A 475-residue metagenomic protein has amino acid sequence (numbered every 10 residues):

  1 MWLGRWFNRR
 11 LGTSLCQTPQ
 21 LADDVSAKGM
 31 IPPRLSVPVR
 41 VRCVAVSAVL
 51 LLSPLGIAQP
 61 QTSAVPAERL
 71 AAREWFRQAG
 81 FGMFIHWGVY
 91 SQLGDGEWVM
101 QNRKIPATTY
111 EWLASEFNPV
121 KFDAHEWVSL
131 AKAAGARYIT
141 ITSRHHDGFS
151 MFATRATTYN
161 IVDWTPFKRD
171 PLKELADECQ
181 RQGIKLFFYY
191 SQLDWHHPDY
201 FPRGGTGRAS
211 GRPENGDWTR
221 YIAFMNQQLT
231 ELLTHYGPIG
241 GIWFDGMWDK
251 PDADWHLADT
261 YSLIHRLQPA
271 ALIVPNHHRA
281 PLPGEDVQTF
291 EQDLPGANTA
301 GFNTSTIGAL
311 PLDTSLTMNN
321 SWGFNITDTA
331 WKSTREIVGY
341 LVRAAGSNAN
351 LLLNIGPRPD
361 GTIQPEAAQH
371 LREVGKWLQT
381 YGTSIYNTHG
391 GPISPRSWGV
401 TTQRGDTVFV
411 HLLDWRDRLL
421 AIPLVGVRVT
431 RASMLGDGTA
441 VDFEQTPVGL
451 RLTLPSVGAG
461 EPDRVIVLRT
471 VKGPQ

Functional and structural regions predicted by a protein language model:
V44-P54: Bacterial N-terminal signal peptides
Q59-Q475: Mature catalytic domains of secreted/periplasmic carbohydrate-active enzymes
